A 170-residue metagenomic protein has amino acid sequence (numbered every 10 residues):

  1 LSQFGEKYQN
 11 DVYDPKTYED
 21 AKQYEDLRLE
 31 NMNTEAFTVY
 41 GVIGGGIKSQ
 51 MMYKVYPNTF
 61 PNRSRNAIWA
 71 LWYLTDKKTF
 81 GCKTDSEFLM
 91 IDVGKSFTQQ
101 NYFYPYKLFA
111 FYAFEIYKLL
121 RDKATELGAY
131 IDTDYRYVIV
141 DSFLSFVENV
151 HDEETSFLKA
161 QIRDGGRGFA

Functional and structural regions predicted by a protein language model:
L1-G41: Helix-hairpin-helix/helix-loop-helix acidic hairpins
F4-Y8, M51-Y56, L71-T75: Generic structural signal for hydrophobic core residues of well-folded globular domains
N33-V55: Helix-hairpin-helix
K54-S64: Catalytic Zn2+-binding segment of zinc metalloproteases
S64-A170: C-terminal accessory module of base-excision DNA glycosylases/AP lyases that mediates lesion recognition and DNA
